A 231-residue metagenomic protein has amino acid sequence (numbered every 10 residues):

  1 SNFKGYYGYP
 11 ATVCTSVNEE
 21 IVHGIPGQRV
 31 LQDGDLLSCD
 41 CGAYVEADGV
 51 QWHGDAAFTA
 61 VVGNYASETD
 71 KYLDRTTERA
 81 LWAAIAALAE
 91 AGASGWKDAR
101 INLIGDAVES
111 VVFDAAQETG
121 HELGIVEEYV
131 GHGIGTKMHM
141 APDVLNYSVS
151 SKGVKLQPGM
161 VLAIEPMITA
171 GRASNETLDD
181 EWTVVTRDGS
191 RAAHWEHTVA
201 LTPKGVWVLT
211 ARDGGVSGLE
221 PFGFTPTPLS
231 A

Functional and structural regions predicted by a protein language model:
S1-A231: Active-site neighborhoods and metal-handling regions in enzymes and metal-associated proteins
